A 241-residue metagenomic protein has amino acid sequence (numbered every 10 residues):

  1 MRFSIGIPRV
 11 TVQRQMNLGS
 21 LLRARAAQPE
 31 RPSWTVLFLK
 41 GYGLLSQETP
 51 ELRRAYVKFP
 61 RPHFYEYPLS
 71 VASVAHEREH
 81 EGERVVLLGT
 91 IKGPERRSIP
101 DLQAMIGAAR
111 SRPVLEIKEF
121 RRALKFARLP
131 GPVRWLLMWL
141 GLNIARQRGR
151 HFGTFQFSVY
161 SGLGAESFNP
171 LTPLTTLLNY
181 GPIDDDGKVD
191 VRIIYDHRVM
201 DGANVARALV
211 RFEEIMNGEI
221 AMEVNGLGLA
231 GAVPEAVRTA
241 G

Functional and structural regions predicted by a protein language model:
M1-G241: C-terminal catalytic/motor cores of large multi-domain enzyme assemblies
